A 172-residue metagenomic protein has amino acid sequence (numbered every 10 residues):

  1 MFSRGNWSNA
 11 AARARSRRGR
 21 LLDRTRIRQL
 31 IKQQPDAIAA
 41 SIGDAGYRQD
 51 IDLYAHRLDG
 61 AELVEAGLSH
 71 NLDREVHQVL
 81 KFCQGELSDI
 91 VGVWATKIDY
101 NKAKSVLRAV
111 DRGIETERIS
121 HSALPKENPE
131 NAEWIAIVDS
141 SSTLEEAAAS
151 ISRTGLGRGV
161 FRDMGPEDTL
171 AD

Functional and structural regions predicted by a protein language model:
M1-D172: N-terminal domain-start signal
